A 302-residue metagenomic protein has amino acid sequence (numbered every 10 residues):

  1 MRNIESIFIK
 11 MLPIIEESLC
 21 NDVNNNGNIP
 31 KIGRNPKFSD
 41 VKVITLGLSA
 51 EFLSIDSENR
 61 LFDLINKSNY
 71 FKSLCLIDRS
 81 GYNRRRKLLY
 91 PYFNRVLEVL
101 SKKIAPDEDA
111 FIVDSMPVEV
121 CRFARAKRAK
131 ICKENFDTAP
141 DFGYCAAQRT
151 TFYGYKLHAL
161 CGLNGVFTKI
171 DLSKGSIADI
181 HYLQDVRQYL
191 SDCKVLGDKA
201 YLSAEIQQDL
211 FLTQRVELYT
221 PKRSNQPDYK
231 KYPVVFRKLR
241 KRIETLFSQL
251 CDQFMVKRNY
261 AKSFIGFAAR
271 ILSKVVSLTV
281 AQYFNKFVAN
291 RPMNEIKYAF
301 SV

Functional and structural regions predicted by a protein language model:
M1-V302: Short alpha-helical elements
